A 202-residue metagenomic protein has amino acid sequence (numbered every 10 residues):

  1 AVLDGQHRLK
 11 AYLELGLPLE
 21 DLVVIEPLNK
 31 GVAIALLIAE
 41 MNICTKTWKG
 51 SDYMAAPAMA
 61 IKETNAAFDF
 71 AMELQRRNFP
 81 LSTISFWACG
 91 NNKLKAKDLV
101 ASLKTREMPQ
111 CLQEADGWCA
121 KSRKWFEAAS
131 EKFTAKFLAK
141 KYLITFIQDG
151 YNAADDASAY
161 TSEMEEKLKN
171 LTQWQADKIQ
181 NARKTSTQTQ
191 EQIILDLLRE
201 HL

Functional and structural regions predicted by a protein language model:
A1-L202: Accessory terminal alpha-helical modules
